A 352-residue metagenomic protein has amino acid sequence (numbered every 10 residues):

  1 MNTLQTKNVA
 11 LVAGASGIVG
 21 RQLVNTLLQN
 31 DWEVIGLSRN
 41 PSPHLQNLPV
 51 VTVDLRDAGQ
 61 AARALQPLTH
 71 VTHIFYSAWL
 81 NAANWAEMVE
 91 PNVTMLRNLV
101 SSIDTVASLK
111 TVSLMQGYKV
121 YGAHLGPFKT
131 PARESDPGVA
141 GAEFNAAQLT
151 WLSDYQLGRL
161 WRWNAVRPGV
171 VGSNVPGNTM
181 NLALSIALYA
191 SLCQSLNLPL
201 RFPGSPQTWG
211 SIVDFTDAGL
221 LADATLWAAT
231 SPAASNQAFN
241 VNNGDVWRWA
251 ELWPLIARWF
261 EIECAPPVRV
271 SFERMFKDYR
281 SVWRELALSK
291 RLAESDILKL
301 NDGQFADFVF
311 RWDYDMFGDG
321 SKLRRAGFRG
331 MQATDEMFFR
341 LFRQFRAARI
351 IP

Functional and structural regions predicted by a protein language model:
N2-N30: N-terminal Rossmann NAD(P)H-binding glycine-rich loop of SDR-like oxidoreductase domains
A13, S173, G204-S211, F239-V246 (+1 more regions): Glycine-rich Rossmann NAD(P)(H)-binding loop
S42-N98: NAD(P)H-binding glycine-rich loop region in Rossmannoid oxidoreductase-like domains and their noncatalytic homologs
I74-Y76, T94-F144, N164: Conserved Rossmann-fold NAD(P)-dependent oxidoreductase catalytic core, especially the SDR/UDP-sugar
G138-G169, N174: Active-site Tyr-X1-5-Lys
R159, V171-Y189, G219, W227-F239 (+1 more regions): Glycine/proline-rich active-site loop of Rossmann-fold NAD(P)-dependent oxidoreductases
L188-T216: A conserved pocket-lining segment of Rossmann-fold NAD(P)-dependent short-chain dehydrogenase/reductase
A222-D307, D319-S321, R325, F342-R349: Mid/C-terminal beta-alpha module of Rossmann-like enzyme folds, strongest in SDR-family dehydrogenases/epimerases
